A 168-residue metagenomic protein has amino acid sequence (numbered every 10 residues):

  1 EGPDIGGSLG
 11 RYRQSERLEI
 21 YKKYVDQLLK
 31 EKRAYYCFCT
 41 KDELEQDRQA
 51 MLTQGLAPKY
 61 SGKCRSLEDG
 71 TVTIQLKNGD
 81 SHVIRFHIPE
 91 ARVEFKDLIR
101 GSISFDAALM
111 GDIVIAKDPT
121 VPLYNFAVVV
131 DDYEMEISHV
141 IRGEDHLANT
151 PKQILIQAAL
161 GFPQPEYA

Functional and structural regions predicted by a protein language model:
E1-L9: A glycine-rich helix N-cap at a beta->alpha junction
P3, R13-E16, T40-K41, Y167-A168: Short, solvent-exposed turn/loop segments enriched in Gly/Ser/Thr/Pro and often Arg
S8-R17, I141-G143: Conserved short loop/turn motifs at secondary-structure junctions
Q27-A168: Active-site cores that bind ATP or allylic diphosphates and position pyrophosphate for catalysis
